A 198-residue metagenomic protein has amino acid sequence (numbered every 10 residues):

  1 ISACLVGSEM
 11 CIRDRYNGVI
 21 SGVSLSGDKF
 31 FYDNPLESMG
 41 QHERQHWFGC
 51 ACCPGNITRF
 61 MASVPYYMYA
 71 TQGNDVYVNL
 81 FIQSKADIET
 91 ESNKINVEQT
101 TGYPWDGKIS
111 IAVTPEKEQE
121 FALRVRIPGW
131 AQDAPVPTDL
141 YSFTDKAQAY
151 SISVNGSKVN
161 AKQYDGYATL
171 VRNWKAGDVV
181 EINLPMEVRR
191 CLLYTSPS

Functional and structural regions predicted by a protein language model:
I1-E9, Y194-S198: Single conserved hydrophobic/aromatic residue that forms the stacking wall/gate of nucleotide- or nucleobase-binding
S8, R13-L25: Catalytic-core region of carbohydrate-active enzymes that cleave or remodel glycosidic bonds
F31-W105: Catalytic cores of secreted or luminal carbohydrate-active enzymes
I109-V113: Short, well-ordered beta-strand segments enriched in hydrophobic/aromatic residues
E120-D139, A149-I152: Beta-strand-rich binding/interaction modules
P135-D145, L184-S196: Glycine/proline-rich low-complexity spacer/linker segments in large multi-domain proteins
S151-V179, P185-L193: A surface-exposed beta-strand-loop module
